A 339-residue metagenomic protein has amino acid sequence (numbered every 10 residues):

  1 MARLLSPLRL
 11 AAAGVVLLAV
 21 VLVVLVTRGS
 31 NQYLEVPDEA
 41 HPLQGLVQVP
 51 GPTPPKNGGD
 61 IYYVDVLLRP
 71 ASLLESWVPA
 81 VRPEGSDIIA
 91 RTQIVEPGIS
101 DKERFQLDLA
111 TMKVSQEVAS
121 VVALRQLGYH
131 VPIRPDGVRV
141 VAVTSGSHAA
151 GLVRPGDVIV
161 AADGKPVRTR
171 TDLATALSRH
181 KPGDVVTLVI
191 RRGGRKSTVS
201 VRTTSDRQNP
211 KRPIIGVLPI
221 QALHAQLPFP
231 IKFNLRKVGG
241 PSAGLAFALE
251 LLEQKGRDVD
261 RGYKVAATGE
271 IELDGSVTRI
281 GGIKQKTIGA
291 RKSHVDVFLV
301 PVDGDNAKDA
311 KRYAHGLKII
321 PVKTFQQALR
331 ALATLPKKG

Functional and structural regions predicted by a protein language model:
L8-R28: Hydrophobic membrane-insertion alpha-helices, especially the h-region of bacterial N-terminal signal peptides
Y33-K56, Y63-A71, R91-T144, S200-D258 (+1 more regions): PDZ/PDZ-like peptide-tail recognition elements
K113-V114, A119-A161, K165-R168, S276-G281 (+2 more regions): PDZ/PDZ-like domain segments forming the peptide/carboxylate-binding groove, activating on the N-terminal beta-strands
L124, A149, G156-I159, L188 (+5 more regions): Terminal peptide-recognition signature
V160, D296-P301, K318-P321: Short hydrophobic alpha-helical runs that function as membrane-insertion/retention elements
A174-V217, D309-T334: PDZ-domain C-terminal substructure recognizer with occasional recognition of PDZ-binding tails
L249, Q254-V259, V265, I271-V302: Glycine- and Gly-Pro-enriched alpha-helical subdomains that act as flexible, kink-prone "lid/hinge" or packing modules
V300-R312: Short, glycine/polar-rich helix-capping loops at beta-to-alpha or helix-loop-helix junctions that flank or form
